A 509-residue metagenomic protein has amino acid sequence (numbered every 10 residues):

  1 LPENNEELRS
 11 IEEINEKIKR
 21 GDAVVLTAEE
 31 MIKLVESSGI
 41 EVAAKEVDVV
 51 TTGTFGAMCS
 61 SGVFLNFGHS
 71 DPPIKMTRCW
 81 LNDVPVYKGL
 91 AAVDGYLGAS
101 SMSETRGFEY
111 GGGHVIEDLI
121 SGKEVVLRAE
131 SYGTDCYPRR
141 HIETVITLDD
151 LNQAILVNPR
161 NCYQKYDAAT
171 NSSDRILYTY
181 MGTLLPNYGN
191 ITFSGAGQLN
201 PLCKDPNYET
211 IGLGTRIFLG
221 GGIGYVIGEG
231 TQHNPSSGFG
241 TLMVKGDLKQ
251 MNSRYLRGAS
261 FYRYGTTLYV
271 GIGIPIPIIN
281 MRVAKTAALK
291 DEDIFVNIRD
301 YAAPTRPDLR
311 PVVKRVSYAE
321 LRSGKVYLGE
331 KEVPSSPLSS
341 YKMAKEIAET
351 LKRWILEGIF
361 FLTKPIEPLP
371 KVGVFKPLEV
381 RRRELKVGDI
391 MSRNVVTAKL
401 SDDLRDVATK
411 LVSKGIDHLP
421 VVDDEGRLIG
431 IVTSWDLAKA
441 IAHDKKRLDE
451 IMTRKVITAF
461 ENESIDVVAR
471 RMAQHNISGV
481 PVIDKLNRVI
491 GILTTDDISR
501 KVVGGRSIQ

Functional and structural regions predicted by a protein language model:
L1-G89: Long alpha-helical, hydrophobic tracts
K17, G21-V24, L34, S38-E41 (+8 more regions): Change "in soluble alpha/beta enzymes" to "in soluble alpha/beta proteins
T27-E29, T52, F67-S70, E130 (+12 more regions): Fold-independent oxyanion-binding glycine-rich loops and adjacent beta-strand/coil segments at enzyme active sites
G39-V47, K75-E384: Conserved mixed alpha/beta catalytic, RNA-binding, or beta-rich assembly cores of soluble enzyme, regulatory
S61-V63, N394, D417: Structural beta-strand/beta-sheet cores of well-ordered domains, especially the beta-sheet scaffolds that support
E379-N394, A408, I431-N476, V489-Q509: Tandem CBS (Bateman) regulatory domains
S392, D402, D406-H418: N-terminal first-folded block
A398-L400, D417-I431, A459-F460, S478-I492: Cytosolic beta-strand hydrophobic patch enriched in CBS
